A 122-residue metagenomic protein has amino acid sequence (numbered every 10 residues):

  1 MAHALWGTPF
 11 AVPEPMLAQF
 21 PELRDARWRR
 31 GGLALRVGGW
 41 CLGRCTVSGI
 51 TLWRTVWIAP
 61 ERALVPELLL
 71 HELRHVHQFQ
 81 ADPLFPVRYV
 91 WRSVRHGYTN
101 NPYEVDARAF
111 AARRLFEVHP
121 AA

Functional and structural regions predicted by a protein language model:
M1-T51, R108, R113-A122: Auxiliary, metal-adjacent structural segments of Zn-dependent hydrolase domains
L23-G31, E61-L70: Short, mixed-charge, low-aromatic patches
G39-C45, T51-L52, A63, E67 (+2 more regions): Post-HEXXH active-site segment of zinc metalloproteases
R54-P60: Short, aliphatic-rich beta-strand segments
H71, H75: Histidine-centered divalent metal-coordination motifs
